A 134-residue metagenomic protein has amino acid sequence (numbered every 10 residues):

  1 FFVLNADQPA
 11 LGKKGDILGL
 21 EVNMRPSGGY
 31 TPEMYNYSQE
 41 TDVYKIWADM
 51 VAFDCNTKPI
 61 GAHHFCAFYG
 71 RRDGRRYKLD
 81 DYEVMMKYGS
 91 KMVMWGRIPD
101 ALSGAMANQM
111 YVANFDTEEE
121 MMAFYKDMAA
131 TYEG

Functional and structural regions predicted by a protein language model:
F1-Y30, I60, Y69-L79: Conserved metal-phosphate-binding beta-hairpin within the catalytic cores of diverse ATP-dependent phosphoryl-transfer
V3-L4, P32, Y37, A113 (+1 more regions): Intrinsically disordered, low-complexity regions enriched in small/polar residues
G12-K14, P32-Y37, D81-V84, F124-D127: Surface-exposed beta-strand edges and their flanking turn/coil or helix-capping segments
G19, S27, T31, W95 (+1 more regions): Generic preference for well-ordered secondary structure
N23-Q39, I98: Glycine-rich phosphate/pyrophosphate-binding beta-alpha loops
Y35-M50: NAD(P)-dinucleotide binding in Rossmann-like oxidoreductases
I46-G134: Peripheral (often C-terminal) accessory segments that flank ATP-dependent C-N-forming ligase machineries
